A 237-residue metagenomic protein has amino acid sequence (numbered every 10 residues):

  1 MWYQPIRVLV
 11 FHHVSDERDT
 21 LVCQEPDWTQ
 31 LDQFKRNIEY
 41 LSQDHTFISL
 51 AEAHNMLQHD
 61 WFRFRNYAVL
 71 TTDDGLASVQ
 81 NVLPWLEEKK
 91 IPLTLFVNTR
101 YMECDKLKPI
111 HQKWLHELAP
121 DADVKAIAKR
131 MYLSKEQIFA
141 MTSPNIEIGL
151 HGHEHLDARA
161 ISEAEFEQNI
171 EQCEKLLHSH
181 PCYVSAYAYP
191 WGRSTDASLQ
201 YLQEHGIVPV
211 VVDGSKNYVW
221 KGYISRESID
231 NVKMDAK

Functional and structural regions predicted by a protein language model:
M1-L70, A77, A160-K237: C-terminal active-site subregion of NodB/CE4 polysaccharide deacetylases
L9-S15, R65-A68, E87-T195, Y218-I224: Metal-dependent polysaccharide deacetylase catalytic core of the NodB/CE4 family, i.e., the active-site-bearing domain
R36-D44, W85-K90, P144: A short, Lys/Arg-enriched amphipathic alpha-helix followed by its capping loop at the start of a domain
L76-A77, E154: Short, glycine/acidic-enriched loop or turn micro-motifs at the edges of active sites
Q80-P84: Short alpha-helix within the catalytic core of nucleotide-sugar-dependent glycosyltransferases
